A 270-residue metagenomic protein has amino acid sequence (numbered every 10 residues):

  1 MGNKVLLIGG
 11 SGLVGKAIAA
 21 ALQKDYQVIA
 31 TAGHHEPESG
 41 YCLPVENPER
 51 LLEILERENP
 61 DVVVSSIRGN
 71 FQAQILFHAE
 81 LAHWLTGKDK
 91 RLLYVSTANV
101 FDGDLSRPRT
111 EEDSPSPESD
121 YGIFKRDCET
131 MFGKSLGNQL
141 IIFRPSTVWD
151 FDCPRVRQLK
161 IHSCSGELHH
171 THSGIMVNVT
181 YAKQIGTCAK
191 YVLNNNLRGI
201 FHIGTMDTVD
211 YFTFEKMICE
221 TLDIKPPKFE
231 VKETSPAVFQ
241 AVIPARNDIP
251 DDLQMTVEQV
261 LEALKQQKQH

Functional and structural regions predicted by a protein language model:
G2-D25: N-terminal Rossmann NAD(P)H-binding glycine-rich loop of SDR-like oxidoreductase domains
I8, T31, S66, L92-A98 (+1 more regions): SDR active-site strand-loop-helix element
A30-L51, A73-L76: Adenosine-cofactor binding site in Rossmann-like domains, unifying the SAM/SAH pocket of S-adenosylmethionine-dependent
E46, V177-T180, V209: Residue-level signal for the nucleotide or nucleotide-sugar donor/cofactor binding architecture
R50, I54-Y94: NAD(P)-cofactor binding segment of oxidoreductase domains
G87, V100-F143, D150: Catalytic helix-loop patch of NAD(P)-dependent Rossmann-fold dehydrogenases
T130-V177, Q184: NAD(P)-dependent short-chain dehydrogenase/reductase
C188-F239, K265-H270: Mid/C-terminal beta-alpha module of Rossmann-like enzyme folds, strongest in SDR-family dehydrogenases/epimerases
